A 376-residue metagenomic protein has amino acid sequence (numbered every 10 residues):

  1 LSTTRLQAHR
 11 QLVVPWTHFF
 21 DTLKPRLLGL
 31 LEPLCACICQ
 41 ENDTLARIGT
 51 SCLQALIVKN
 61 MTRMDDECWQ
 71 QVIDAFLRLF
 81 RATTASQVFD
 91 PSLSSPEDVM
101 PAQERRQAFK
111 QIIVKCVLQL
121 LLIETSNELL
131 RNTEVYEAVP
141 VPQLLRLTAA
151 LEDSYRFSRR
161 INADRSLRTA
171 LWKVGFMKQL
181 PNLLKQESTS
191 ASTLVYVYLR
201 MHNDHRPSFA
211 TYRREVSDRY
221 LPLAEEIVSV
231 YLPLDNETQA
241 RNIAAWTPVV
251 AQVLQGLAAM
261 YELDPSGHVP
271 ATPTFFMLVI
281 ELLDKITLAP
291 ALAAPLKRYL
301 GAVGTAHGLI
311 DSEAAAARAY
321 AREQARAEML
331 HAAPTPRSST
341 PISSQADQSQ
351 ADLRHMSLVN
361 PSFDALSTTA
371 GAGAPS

Functional and structural regions predicted by a protein language model:
L1-R337, P341, D347-L366, G371-S376: Intrinsic disorder/low-complexity flexible regions in very large eukaryotic scaffold/regulatory proteins, enriched
